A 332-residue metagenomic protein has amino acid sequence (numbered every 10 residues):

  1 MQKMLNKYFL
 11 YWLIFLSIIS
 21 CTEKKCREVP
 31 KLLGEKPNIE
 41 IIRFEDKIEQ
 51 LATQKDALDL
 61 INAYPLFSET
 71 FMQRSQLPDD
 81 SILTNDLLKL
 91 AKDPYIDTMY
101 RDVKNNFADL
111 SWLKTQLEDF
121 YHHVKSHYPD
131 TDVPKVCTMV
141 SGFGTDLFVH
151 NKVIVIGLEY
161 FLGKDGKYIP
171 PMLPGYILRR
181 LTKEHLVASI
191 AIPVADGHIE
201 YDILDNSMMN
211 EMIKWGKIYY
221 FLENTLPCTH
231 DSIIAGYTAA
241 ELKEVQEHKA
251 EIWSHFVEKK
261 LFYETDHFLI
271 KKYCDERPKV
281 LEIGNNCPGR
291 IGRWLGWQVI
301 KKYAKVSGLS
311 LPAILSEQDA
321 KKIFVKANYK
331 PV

Functional and structural regions predicted by a protein language model:
M1-F9: Bacterial N-terminal signal peptides that target proteins for export
S17-S20: C-terminal motif of bacterial Sec signal peptides marking the signal peptidase cleavage site
T22-P94: N-terminal mature-domain "stem" immediately C-terminal to a signal peptide or N-terminal signal-anchor/transmembrane
I41, E45, E118-Y121, W215-L222 (+2 more regions): Extracytoplasmic/secreted envelope proteins and their assembly/folding machinery, especially bacterial periplasmic
I48, A52, F107, Y121 (+7 more regions): Sec/Tat-exported extracytoplasmic proteins
L88-L242, P312, S316, A320: Acidic/His-rich structured neighborhood in mature extracellular/periplasmic domains
I218-V280: Acidic/His/Gly-enriched intrinsically disordered linker/tail segments that often contain short helix/coil "MoRF-like"
Y263-V332: C-terminal soluble interaction/assembly domains
